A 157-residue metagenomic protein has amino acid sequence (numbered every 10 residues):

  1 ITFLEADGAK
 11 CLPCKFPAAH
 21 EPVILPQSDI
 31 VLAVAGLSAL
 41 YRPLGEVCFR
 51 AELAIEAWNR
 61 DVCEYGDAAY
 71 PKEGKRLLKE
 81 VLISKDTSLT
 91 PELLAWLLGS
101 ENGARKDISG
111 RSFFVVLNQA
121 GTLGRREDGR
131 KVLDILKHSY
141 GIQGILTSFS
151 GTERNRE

Functional and structural regions predicted by a protein language model:
I1-D7: Internal, conserved structured core segments that host functional sites
T2, F113, Q143-G144: Hydrophobic anchor at the start of a short beta-strand that flanks the dinucleotide cofactor-binding loop
D7-Y140: Conserved catalytic-core segment of NTP-binding enzymes
A33, L146-T147: Structural signal for conserved beta-strand scaffold positions within catalytic alpha/beta enzyme cores
R130, R154-E157: Short, surface-exposed amphipathic charged segments that create phosphate/polyanion-binding patches used for binding
H138-I145, E157: Active-site regions of enzymes building and remodeling cell-envelope glycoconjugates
T147-E153: Beta-strand-loop-alpha "switch" segments that mediate conformational coupling across diverse proteins
